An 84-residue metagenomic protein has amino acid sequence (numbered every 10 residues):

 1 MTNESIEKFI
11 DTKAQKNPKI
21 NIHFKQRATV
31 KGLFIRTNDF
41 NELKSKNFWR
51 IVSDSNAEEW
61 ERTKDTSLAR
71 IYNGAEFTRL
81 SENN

Functional and structural regions predicted by a protein language model:
T2-N84: Conserved RNA-binding domains used in RNP assembly and mRNA/RNA metabolism
